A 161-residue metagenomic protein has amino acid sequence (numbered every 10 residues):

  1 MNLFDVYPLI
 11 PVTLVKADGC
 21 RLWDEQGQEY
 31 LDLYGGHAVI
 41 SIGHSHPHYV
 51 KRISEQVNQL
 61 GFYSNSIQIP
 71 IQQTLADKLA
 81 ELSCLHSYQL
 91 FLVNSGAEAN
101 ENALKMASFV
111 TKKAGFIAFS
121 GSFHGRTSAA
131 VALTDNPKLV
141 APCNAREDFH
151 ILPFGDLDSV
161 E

Functional and structural regions predicted by a protein language model:
M1-R21, L33, K78, P153: Active-site-adjacent loop/helix segments that line or gate small-molecule/cofactor pockets in enzymes
N2-D5, L9, Y34-H37, F62 (+4 more regions): Residue-level signal for pocket-adjacent positions within structured domains
L14, S45, I71, L152-G155: Short secondary-structure boundary/capping elements
A17, Q56-L60, R146: Structured helix-beta-strand junction loops
G19, H44-P47, N65-Q68, S128 (+1 more regions): Short capping/connector residues at structural and topological boundaries
D24-E25: Short, acidic, Ser/Thr-enriched surface-loop or helix-capping motifs
E29-K113: Glycine-rich loop-to-alpha-helix module at the N-terminal edge of alpha/beta enzyme cores
D77-E161: PLP-dependent aspartate aminotransferase-fold enzymes
